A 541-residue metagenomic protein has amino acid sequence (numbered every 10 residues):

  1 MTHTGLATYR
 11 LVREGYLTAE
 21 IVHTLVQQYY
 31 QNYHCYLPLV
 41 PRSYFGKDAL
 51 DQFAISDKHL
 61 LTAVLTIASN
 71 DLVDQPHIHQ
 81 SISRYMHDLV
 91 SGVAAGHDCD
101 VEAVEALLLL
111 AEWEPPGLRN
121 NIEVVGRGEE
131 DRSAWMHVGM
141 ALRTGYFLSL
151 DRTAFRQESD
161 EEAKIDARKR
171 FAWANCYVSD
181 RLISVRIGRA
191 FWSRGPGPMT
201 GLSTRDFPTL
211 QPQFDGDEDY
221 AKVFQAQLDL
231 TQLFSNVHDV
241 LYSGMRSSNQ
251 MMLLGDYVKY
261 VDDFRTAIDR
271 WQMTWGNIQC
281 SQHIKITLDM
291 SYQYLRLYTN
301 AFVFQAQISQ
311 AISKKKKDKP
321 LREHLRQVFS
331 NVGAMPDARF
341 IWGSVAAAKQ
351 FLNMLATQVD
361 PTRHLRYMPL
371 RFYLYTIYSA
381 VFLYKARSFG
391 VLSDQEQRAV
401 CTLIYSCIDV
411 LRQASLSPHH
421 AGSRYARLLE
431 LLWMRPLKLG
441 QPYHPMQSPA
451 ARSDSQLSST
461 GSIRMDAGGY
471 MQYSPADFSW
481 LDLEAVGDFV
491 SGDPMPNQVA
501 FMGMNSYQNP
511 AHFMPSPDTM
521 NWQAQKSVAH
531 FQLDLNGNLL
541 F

Functional and structural regions predicted by a protein language model:
T2, L6-T8, V12, Y405-L457 (+5 more regions): Intrinsically disordered, low-complexity regulatory regions with latent secondary structure
G5, L60-I67: Short, basic/glycine-rich phosphate-binding loops at helix/coil junctions that contact nucleotide phosphates
L11-H23, Y44-T62, P76-L202, Q213-R270 (+4 more regions): Extended, leucine-rich alpha-helical cores of fungal transcription factors
T24-L25, Y29-N32: Low-complexity, Ser/Thr/Pro/Gly-enriched N-terminal "stalk/linker" regions
Y33-Y36, L109: The first (N-terminal) embedded transmembrane alpha-helix
L65-H77, E112-P115, G487-F489, D493 (+1 more regions): A short secondary-structure junction motif
R205-F207: Long, low-complexity intrinsically disordered regions enriched in Pro/Ser/Thr and acidic residues that serve as
